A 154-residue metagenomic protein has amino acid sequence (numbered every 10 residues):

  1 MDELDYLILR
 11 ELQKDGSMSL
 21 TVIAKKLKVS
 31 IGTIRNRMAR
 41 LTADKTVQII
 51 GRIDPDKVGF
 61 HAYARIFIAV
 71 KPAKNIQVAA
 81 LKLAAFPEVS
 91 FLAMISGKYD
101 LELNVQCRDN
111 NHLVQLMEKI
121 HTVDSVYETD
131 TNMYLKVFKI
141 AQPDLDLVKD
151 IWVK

Functional and structural regions predicted by a protein language model:
M1-K154: A compositional/biophysical signature of low hydrophobicity enriched in polar/charged and small residues
